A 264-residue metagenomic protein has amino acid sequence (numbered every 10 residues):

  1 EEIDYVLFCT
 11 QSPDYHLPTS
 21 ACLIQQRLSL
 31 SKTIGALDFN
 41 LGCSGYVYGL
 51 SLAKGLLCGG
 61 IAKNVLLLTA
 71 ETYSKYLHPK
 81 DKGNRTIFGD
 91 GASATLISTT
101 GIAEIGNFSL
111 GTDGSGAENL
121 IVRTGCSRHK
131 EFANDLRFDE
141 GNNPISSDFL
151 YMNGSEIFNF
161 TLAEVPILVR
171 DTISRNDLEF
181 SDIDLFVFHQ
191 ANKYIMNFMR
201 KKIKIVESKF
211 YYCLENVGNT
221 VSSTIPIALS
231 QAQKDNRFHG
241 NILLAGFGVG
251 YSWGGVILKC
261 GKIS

Functional and structural regions predicted by a protein language model:
E1-D4, R128-D184, I195-I203, A228 (+2 more regions): Conserved active-site "lid/cap" helical segment
E2-H16: Short beta-strand-loop/turn "lid" adjacent to the catalytic site in phosphate-handling enzymes
C9, N40, V65-E71, I97 (+2 more regions): Short beta-strand segments
S12-P13, Q26, S31-T33, F39-C58 (+4 more regions): Claisen-condensing/thiolase-fold acyl-transfer catalytic domains that form or cleave C-C bonds in fatty acid
H16-L30, L66-Y73, N134-N142, I195-E207: Acidic-glycine-rich active-site phosphate/pyrophosphate-binding loop
L17-T19, L77-D81, W253-I257: Short acidic, glycine/serine/threonine-rich loops at helix termini
G60-A92: Flexible, glycine-rich active-site loops centered on histidine and acidic residues that chelate a metal or position
D81-N159, A163, I167, F247 (+1 more regions): Condensing-enzyme catalytic core mediating Claisen C-C bond formation in acyl metabolism
